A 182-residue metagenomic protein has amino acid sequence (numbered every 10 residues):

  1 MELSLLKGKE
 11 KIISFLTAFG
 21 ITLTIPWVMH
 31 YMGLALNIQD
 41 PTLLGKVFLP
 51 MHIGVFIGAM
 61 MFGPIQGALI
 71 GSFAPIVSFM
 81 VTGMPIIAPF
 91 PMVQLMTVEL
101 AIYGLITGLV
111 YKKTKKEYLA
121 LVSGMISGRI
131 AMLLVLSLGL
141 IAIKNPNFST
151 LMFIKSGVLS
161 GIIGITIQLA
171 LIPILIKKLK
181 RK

Functional and structural regions predicted by a protein language model:
M1-M61, I65-Q66: Hydrophobic transmembrane alpha-helices
M1-T24, H30, E117, N147-K182: Alpha-helical transmembrane segments and their cytosolic interface
P26-K46, A74-L105: Interfacial aromatic-anchored transmembrane helix boundaries in multi-pass membrane proteins
Y31, I57, L105, L109 (+4 more regions): Membrane-interface helix caps of multi-pass small-molecule transporters
G67-G71, A120-L121, F153: Alpha-helical transmembrane segments and their helix-entry boundary regions
F73, Q94, V98, S123 (+3 more regions): Hydrophobic residues within alpha-helical transmembrane segments of multi-pass solute transporters/permease subunits
A101, L105, M125-L138: Mid-bilayer segments of alpha-helical transmembrane spans in multi-pass integral membrane proteins that mediate
K112-A131: Internal alpha-helical transmembrane segments of multi-pass membrane proteins
